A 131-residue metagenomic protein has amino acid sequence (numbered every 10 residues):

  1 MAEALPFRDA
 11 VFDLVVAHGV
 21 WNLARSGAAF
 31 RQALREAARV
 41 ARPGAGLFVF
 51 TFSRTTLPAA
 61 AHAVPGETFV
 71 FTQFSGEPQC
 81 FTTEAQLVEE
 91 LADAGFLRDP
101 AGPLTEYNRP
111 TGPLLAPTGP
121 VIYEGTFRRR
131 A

Functional and structural regions predicted by a protein language model:
E3-V15: A short acidic, Gly/Pro-enriched loop at the edge of an enzyme's catalytic core that lines a small-molecule cofactor
A17-V20: A short beta-strand submotif of the Rossmann-like class I SAM-dependent methyltransferase core that lines
N22-S26: A short His-aromatic
R31-P43: A short glycine-rich, Lys/Arg-flanked "PGG" loop and its adjoining helix->strand segment in the class I
G46-Q73: Conserved class I S-adenosyl-L-methionine
E77-G95: Short alpha-helix
F96-R109: Conserved S-adenosyl-L-methionine
G112-A131: Core SAM-dependent methyltransferase catalytic element
